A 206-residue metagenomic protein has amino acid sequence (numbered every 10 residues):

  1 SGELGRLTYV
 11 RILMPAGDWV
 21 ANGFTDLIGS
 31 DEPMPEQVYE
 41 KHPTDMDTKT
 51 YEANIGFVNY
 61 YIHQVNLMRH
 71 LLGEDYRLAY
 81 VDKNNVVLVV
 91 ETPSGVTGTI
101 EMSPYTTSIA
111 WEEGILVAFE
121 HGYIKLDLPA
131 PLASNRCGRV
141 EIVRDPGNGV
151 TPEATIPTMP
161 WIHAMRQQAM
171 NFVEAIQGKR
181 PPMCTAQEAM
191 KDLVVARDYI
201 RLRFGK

Functional and structural regions predicted by a protein language model:
S1-R77: Predominantly a Rossmann-like dinucleotide-binding segment in NAD(P)-dependent oxidoreductases
M46, T50, R166-V173: Structural motif of enzymes handling amino- and sulfur-group chemistry
E52-F57, I156-M159, G178-P182, A186: Active-site rim elements
Y60-H63, Q167, K191: A generic structural signal for residues located within well-ordered alpha-helices of large catalytic or ligand-binding
Q64-V65, C137, A169, A196: A general structural signal for well-ordered alpha-helical segments in protein cores
Y80, E91-P93, N171-K206: C-terminal helix-rich "cap/oligomerization" subdomain common to oxidoreductases
Y80-V86, V90-Q167, T185: NAD(P)-dinucleotide binding in Rossmann-like oxidoreductases
